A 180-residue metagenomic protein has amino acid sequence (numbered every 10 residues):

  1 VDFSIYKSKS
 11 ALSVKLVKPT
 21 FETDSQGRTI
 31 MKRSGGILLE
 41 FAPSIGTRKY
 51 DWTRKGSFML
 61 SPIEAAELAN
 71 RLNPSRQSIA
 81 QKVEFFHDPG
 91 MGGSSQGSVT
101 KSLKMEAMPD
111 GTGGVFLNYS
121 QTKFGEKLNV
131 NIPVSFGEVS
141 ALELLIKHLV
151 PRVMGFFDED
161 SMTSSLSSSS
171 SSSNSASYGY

Functional and structural regions predicted by a protein language model:
V1-D24, T47: Short N-terminal edge-element motif at the start of the domain
Q26-R48, G114-N118: A short, structured beta-strand/loop element
R28-R33, F58-M59, A107-P109, N131-E138: Short, low-complexity cationic-aromatic patches
I37, A80-L117: Intrinsic, low-complexity N-terminal interaction/targeting segments
P43-F58, K123-V134: A cross-kingdom feature marking solvent-exposed beta-strand/loop segments within repeated, beta-rich binding/scaffold
I45-K49, G56-S78: Compact, well-ordered interaction domains used in eukaryotic information-processing assemblies
P74-S94, M154-S171: Short glycine-rich, low-complexity/disordered patches
S120-Y180: Mixed-charge, glycine-accented linear interaction segment located at domain edges/termini
